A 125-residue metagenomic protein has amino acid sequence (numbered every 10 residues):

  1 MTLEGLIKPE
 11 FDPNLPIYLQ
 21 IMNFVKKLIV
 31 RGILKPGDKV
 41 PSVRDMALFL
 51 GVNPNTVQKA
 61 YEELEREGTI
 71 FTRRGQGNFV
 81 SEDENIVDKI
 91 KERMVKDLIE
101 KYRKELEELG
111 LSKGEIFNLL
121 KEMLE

Functional and structural regions predicted by a protein language model:
M1-K39, R93, D97-M123: Extreme N-terminal segment that seeds HTH/winged-HTH DNA-binding domains in transcriptional regulators
Y18, S42, Q76-R93: Short, cationic-aromatic polyanion-contact patches
V25, Y61-E62: Short, hydrophobic-biased segments on the C-terminal half of alpha helices that form "recognition helices"
I33-D38, R66-G75, F79-E82: Beta-hairpin "wing" of winged helix-turn-helix
G37-L50, L64: A short alpha-helical element within helix-turn-helix/winged-helix DNA-binding domains across DNA-binding proteins
F49, E63-T69, L109: Residue cluster at the C-terminal edge of the helix-turn-helix DNA-binding motif
